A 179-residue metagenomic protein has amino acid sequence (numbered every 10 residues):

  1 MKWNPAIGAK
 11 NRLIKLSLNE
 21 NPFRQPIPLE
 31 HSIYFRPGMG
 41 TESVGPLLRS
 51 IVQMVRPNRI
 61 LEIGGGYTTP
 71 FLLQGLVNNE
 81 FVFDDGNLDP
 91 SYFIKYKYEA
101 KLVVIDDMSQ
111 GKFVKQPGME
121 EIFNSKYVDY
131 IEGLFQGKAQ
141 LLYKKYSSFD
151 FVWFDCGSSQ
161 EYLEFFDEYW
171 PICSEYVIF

Functional and structural regions predicted by a protein language model:
M1-F35: Membrane-proximal basic amphipathic "stem/tether" segments
A6-G8, L29, T41, L134-G137: General structural signal for secondary-structure boundaries
N21-V55, P70-L73: Class I SAM-dependent methyltransferase Rossmann-like catalytic core, especially the SAM/SAH-binding loop
M54-F179: S-adenosylmethionine/decaboxylated-SAM
